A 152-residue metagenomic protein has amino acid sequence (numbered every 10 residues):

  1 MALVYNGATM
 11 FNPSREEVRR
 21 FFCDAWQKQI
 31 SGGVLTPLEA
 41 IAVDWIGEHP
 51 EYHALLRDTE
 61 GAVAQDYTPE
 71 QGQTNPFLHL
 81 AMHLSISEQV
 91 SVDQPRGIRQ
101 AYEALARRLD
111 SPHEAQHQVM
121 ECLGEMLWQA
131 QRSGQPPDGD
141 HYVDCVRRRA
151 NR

Functional and structural regions predicted by a protein language model:
A2-H53: N-terminal leader/targeting peptides and immediately adjacent processing regions
M10, S14, G33-L35, G97 (+3 more regions): Short, surface-exposed helix-loop/turn micro-motifs enriched in polar/charged residues
P37, I41, Q118-C122, H141: Amphipathic alpha-helical interaction segments
E39-A106: Aromatic-anchored, charged helix-turn/loop surface patch used as a conserved interaction hotspot
M120-M126, A130: Helix-rich interaction surfaces within compact, conserved domain-sized segments that mediate assembly or partner
W128, R132-R152: Glycine-rich, aromatic-bearing surface loops/beta-hairpins
